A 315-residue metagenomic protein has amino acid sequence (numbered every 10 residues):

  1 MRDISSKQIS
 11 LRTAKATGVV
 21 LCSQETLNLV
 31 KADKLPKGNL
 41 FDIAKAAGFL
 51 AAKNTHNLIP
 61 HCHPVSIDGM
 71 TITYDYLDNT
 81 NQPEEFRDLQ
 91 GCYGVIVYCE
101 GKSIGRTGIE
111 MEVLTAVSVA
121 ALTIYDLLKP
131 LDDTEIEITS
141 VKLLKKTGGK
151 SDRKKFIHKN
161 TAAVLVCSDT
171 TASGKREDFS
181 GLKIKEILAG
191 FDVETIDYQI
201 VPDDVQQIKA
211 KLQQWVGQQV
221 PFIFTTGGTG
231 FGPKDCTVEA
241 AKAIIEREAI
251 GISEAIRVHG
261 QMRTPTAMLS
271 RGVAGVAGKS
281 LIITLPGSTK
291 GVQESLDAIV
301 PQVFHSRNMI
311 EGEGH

Functional and structural regions predicted by a protein language model:
M1-F41, A46-F49, K53-P60, G69-T161 (+2 more regions): C-terminal binding/interaction regions
D126-K129, T134, K155-D203: Glycine-rich phosphate/diphosphate-binding loop of Rossmann-like nucleotide-binding domains
R176-D178, D235-E239, L296-D297: Short amphipathic alpha-helical segments
R176-S180, P202-K209, Q261-A267: A general structural motif
L182-K183, E239-R247, I299-H305: A glycine- and small-aliphatic-rich helix-loop capping segment at beta-alpha/alpha-beta transitions that lines
K185-I245: N-terminal small/polar loop signature for handling phosphorylated ligands or for N-terminal nucleophile
K242-M268, R307-E313: Short, acidic/small-residue loops that bind anionic groups at enzyme active sites
